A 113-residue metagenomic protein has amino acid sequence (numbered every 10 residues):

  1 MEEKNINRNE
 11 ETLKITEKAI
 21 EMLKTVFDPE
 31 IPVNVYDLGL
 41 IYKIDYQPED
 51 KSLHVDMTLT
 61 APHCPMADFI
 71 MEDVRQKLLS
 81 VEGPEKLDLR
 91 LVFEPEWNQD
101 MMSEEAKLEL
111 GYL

Functional and structural regions predicted by a protein language model:
M1-L113: Domain-level signature for proteins that mediate thiol-based redox and metal-cofactor handling
